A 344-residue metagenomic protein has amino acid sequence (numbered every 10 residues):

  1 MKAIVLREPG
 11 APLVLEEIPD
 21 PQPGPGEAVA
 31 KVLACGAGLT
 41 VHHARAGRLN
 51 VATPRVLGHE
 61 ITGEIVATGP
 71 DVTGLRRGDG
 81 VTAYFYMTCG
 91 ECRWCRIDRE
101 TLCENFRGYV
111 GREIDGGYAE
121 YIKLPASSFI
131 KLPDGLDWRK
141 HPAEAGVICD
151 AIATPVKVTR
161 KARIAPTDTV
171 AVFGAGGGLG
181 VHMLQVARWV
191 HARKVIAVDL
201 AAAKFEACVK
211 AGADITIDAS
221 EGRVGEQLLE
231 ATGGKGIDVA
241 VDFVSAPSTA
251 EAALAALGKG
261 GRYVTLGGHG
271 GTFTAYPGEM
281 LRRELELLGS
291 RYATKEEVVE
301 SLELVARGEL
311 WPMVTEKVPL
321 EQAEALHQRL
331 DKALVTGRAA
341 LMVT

Functional and structural regions predicted by a protein language model:
K2, V14-E17, K31, T62-E64 (+1 more regions): Residues located in well-ordered beta-strands
P21-G36, R45-R96, I114, G135-D137: Glycine-rich beta-strand-centered segment in the early N-terminal region that forms part of a ligand/cofactor-binding
G38, F85-I130, W138: Cysteine-cluster motifs in flexible loop/terminal segments that predominantly coordinate metals
S127, L136-G222, E226: Mid-domain Rossmann-like dinucleotide-binding core that forms the NAD(H)/NADP(H) cofactor-binding site
A162-R163, E206-E286: Glycine-rich cofactor phosphate-binding loops and adjacent beta1-alpha1 units of small-molecule cofactor enzyme domains
E251, K295-T344: C-terminal hydrophobic helical "lid"/dimerization subdomain of Rossmann-like NAD(P)H-dependent oxidoreductases
R262-V264, A275-V314: Rossmann-fold dehydrogenase core element
